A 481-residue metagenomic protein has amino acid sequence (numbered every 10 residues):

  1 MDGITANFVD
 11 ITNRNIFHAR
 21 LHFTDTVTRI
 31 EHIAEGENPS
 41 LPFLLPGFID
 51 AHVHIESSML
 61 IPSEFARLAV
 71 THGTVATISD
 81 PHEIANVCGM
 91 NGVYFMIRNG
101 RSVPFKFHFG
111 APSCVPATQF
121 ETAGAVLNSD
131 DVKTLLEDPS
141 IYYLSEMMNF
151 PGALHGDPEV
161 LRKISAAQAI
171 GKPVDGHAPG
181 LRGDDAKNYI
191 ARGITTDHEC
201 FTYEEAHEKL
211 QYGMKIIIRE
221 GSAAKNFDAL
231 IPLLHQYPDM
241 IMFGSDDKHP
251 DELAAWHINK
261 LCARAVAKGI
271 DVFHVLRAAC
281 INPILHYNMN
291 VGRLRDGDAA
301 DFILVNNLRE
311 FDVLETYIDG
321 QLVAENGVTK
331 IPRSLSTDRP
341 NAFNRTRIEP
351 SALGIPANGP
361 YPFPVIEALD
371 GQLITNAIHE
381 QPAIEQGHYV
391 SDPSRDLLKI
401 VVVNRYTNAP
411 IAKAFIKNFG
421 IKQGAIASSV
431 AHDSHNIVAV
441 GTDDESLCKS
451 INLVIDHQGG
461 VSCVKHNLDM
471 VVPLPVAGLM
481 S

Functional and structural regions predicted by a protein language model:
M1-T24, V70-H72, E252-G269, F273-S481: Active-site microenvironment of metallo-dependent hydrolases
M1-T5, R29-S79: Replace "His-x-His-based motif
G47-I49, F109, F243, V440: Residue-level marker for buried hydrophobic side chains located in beta-strands that build the well-ordered beta-sheet
I49-I61, P116-S129, T195: Active-site mouth loops of central-metabolism enzymes
A66-P173, V471-P473: Divalent-metal coordination cores built from histidine and acidic residues
P81-I84, P112-S113, N149, P179-G180 (+5 more regions): Short, ordered loop/turn segments at secondary-structure junctions
V126-E146, G152-I217, S222-F243, L253-K268 (+2 more regions): Histidine/acidic residue-rich metal-binding segments in metalloenzymes
